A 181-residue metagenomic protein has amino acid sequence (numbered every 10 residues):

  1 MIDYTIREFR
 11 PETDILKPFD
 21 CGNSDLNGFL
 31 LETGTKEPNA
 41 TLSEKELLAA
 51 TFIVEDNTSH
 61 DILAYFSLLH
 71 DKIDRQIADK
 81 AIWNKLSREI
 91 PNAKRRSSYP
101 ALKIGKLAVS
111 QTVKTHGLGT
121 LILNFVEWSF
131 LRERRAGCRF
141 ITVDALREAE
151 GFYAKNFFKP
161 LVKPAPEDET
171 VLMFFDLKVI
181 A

Functional and structural regions predicted by a protein language model:
M1-E46, T58: Short amphipathic alpha-helix that is part of the acyltransferase structural core
L47-S67, I82: Conserved beta-hairpin
A49-I53, Y65, A101, K106 (+1 more regions): Short hydrophobic/aromatic beta-strand element in the GNAT-like acyltransferase core that lines or flanks the acyl-donor
S67-K106: Conserved acyl-donor/pantetheine-binding loop and adjacent beta-alpha core of acyl/acetyltransferases and related
G105-T115: A short, internal acetyl-CoA/4′-phosphopantetheine-binding micro-motif in the GNAT/acyltransferase core
T115-S129: Conserved acetyl-CoA-binding loop-helix of GNAT-fold acetyltransferases
L123, F130-A145: Conserved GNAT acetyl-CoA-binding A-motif
T142, A154-M173: Conserved catalytic-core motifs of GNAT/GCN5-like acyltransferases
